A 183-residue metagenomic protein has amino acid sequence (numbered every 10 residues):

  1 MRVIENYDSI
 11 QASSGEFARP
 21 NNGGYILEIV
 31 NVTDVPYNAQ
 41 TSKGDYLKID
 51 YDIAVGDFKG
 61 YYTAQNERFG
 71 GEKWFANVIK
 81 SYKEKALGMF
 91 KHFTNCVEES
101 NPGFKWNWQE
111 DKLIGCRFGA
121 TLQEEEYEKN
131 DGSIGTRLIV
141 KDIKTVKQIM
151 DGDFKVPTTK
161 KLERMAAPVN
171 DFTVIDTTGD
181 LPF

Functional and structural regions predicted by a protein language model:
M1-F183: Short beta-rich binding modules
